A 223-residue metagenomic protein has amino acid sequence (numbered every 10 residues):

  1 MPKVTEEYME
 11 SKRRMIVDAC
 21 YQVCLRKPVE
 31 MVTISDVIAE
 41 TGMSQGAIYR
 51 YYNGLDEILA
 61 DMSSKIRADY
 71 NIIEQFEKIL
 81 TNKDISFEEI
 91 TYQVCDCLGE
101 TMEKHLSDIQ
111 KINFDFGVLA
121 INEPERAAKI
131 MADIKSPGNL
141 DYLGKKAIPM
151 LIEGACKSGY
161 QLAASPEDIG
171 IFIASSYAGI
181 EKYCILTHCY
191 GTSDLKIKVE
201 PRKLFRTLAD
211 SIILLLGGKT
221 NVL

Functional and structural regions predicted by a protein language model:
M1-S11, G218-L223: N-terminal intrinsically disordered/low-complexity leader segments
M15, A19, V23-D61, K65: Helix-turn-helix
M15, A19-K27, I72-I73, I112-A120 (+2 more regions): Solvent-exposed, amphipathic alpha-helical segments
D61, Q75-Q110, P166-I173, R202-F205: Hydrophobic alpha-helical connector segments
I79, E89, D108-K157, I171 (+1 more regions): Amphipathic alpha-helical packing segments from all-alpha helical-bundle domains
I79-F87, A128-K129, K157, Q161 (+1 more regions): Short helix-coil transition/hinge motifs at the ends and kinks of transmembrane helices, capturing the brief
C97-E100, K145, P149-E153, K157 (+1 more regions): C-terminal peripheral helix-coil segments that are non-catalytic and often amphipathic
